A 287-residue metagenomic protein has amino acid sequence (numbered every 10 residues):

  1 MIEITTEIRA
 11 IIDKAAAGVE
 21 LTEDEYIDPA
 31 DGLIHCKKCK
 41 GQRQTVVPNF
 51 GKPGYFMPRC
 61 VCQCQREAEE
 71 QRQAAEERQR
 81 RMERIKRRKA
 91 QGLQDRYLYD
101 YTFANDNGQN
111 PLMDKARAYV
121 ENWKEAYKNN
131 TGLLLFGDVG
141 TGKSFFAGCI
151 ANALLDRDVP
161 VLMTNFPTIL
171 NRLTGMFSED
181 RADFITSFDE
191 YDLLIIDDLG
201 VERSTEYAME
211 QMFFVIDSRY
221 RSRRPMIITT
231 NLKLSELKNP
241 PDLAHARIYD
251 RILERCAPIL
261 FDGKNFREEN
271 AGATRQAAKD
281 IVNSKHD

Functional and structural regions predicted by a protein language model:
M1-N107, E269-D287: A short, basic N-terminal segment
Q91-L133: Pre-Walker A (pre-P-loop) alpha-helix and adjacent loop at the N terminus of AAA/AAA+ ATPase modules, a conserved
P111-V120, K128, A151-Y191, R203-E210: Short glycine-rich substrate-engagement loop in P-loop NTPases that contacts/grips substrate
Y127-A147: Walker A/P-loop nucleotide-binding motif
L133, L162, I195, I227 (+1 more regions): Hydrophobic/aromatic beta-strand patches that form the interior of the parallel beta-sheet core in alpha/beta enzyme
V159-P160, E190-L193, S222-I228: Loop/turn-to-beta-strand initiation segments
N171-R172, E202-D287: Replace "adjacent to P-loop NTPase cores in ATP/GTP-dependent enzymes" with "adjacent to NTP-binding cores
D198-L199: Walker B catalytic acidic pair
